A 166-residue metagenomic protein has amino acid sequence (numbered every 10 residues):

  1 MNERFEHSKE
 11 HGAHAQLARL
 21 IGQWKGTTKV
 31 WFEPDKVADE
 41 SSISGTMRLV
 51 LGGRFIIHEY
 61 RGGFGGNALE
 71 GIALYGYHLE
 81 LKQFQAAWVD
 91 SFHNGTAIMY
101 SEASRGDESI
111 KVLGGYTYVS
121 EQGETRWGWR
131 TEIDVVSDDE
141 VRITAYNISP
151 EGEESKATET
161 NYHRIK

Functional and structural regions predicted by a protein language model:
M1-K166: Hydrophobic small-molecule pocket/channel-lining residues, especially in calycin-type beta-barrels
